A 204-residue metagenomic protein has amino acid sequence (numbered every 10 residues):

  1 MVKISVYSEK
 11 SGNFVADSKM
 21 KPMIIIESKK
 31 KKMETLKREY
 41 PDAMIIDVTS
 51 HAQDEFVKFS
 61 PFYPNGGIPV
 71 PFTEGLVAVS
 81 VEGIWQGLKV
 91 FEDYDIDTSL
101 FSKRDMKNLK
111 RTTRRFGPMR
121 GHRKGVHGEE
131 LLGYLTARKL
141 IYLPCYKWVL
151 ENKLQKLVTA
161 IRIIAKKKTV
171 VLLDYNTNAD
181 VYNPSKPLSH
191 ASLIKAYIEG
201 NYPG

Functional and structural regions predicted by a protein language model:
I4-Y7, F14-G204: Charged, low-complexity intrinsically disordered segments
